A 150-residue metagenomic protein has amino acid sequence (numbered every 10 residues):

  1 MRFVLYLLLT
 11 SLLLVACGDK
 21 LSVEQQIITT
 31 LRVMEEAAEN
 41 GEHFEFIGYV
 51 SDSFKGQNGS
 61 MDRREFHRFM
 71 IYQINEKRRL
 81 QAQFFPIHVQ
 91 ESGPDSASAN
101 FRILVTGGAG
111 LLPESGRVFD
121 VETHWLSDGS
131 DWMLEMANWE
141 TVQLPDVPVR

Functional and structural regions predicted by a protein language model:
M1-V15: Sec-dependent bacterial lipoprotein signal peptides
A16-N40, E45-D52: Short, low-complexity N-terminal intrinsically disordered segments enriched in polar/charged residues
K20, G116-R150: Short beta-strand edge/turn micro-motifs at domain boundaries
K20-I27, E39, G59-R63, E114-V118: Solvent-exposed, acidic/flexible segments
Y49-R63: A short gly/proline-enriched turn/hairpin at secondary-structure junctions
V50, I103-V105, N138-T141: Short beta-strand segments enriched in hydrophobic/aromatic residues within well-folded beta-rich domains
G59-E65, A82-F85: A short, aromatic/hydrophobic, helix- or strand-capping loop or linear motif that either lines the entrance/gate
I71-P113: Surface-exposed, charged secondary-structure patches
